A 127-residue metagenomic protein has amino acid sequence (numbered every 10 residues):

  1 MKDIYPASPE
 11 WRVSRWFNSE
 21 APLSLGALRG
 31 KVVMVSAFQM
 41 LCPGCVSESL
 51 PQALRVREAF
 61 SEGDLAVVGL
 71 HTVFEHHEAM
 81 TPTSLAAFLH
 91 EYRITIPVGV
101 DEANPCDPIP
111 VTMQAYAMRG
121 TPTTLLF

Functional and structural regions predicted by a protein language model:
M1-G26, I96: N-terminal "domain-start" segment that seeds a small globular fold
P9, P43-G44, P51, P97 (+1 more regions): Proline-centered helix-kink/hinge sites
R15-N18, G30, T72, A103-N104: Residues that form or immediately flank small-molecule/cofactor binding pockets and catalytic motifs
P22-S49, A53, V67: Short active-site neighborhood of thiol/selenol oxidoreductases, capturing the structured segment around
G30-V33, G63-A66, R93-P97, T121-P122: Loop/turn elements at helix/coil->beta-strand transitions in domains of secreted/extracellular proteins
A37, L70, F127: Catalytic metal- and UDP-sugar-binding loop of GT-A-like glycosyltransferases, i.e., residues flanking the conserved
V46-Y92, A103-P110: Structural microenvironment flanking redox-active thiols in thiol-disulfide oxidoreductases
Y92-I94, D101-F127: Thiol/disulfide oxidoreductase modules built on the thioredoxin-like
